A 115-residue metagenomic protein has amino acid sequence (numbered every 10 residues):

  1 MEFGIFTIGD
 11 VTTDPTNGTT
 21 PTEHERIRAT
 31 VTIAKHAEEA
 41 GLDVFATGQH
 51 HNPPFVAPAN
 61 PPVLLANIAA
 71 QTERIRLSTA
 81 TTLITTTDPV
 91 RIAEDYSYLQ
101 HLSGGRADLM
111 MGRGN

Functional and structural regions predicted by a protein language model:
M1-L77: N-terminal beta1-alpha1-beta2 module of alpha/beta enzyme domains
E2-E23, T86-N115: Flexible, glycine-rich active-site loops centered on histidine and acidic residues that chelate a metal or position
L42, L64-L65, L77, L83 (+2 more regions): Generic detector of leucine side chains in alpha-helical contexts
G48, A80, M110-G112: Structural motif
F55, T79-T87: Active-site nucleophile and cofactor-binding loops and adjacent substrate-binding regions of central metabolic enzymes
A57-P61, T85, I92: Generic structural signal for well-ordered secondary structure
